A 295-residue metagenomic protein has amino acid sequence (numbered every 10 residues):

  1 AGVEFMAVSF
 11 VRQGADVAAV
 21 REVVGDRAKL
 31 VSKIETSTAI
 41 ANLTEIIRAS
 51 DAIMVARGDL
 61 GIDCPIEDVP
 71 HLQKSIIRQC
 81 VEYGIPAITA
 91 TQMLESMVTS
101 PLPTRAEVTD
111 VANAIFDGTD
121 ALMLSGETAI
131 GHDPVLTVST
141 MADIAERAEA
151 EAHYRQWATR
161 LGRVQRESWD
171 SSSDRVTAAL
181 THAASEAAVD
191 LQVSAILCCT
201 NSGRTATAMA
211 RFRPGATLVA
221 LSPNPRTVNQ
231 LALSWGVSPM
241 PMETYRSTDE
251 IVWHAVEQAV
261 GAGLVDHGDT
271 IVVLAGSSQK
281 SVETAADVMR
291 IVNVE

Functional and structural regions predicted by a protein language model:
A1-E295: Non-catalytic helical/linker scaffolds that mediate oligomerization, partner binding, and domain coupling around large
